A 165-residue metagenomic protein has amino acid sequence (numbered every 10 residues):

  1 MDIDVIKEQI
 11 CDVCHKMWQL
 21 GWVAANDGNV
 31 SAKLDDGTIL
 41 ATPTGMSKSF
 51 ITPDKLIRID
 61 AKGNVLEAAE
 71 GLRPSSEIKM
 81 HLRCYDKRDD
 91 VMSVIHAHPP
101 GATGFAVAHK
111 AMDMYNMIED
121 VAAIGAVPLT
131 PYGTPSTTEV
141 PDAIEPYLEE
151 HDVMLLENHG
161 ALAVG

Functional and structural regions predicted by a protein language model:
M1-G165: Glycine-rich flexible loops
